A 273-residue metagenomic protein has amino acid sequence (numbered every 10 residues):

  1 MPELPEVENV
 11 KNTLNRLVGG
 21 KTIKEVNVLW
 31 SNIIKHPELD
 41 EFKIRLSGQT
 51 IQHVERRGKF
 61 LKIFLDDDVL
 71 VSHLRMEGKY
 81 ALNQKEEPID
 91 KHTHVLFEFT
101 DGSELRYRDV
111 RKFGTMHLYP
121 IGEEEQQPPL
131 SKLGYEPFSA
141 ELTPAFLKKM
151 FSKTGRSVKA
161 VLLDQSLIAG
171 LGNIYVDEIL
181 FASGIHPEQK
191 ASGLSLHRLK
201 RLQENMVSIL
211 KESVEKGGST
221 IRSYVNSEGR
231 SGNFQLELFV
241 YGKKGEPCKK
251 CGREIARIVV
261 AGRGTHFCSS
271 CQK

Functional and structural regions predicted by a protein language model:
M1-K273: Structured catalytic/nucleic-acid-binding cores of DNA maintenance enzymes
